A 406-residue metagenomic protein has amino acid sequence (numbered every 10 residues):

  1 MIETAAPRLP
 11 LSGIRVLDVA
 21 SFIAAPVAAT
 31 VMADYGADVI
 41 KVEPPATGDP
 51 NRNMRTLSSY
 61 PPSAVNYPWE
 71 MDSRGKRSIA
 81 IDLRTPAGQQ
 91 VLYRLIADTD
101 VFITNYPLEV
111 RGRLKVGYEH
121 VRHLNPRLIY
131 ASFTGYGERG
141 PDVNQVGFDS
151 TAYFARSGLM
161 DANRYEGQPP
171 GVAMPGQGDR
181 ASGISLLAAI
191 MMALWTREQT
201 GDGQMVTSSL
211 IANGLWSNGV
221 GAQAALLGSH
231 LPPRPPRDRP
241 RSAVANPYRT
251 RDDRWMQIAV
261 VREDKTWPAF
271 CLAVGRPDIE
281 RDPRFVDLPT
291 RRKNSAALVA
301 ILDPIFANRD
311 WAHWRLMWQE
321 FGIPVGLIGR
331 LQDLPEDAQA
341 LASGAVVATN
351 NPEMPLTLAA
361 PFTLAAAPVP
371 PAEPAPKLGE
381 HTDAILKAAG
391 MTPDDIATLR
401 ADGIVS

Functional and structural regions predicted by a protein language model:
M1-Q199, R234, T349, K377 (+1 more regions): N-terminal helix-loop segment corresponding to the beta1-alpha1 unit of nucleotide/adenylate-binding folds
V39-V42, Q319-D333, T392-A397: Short, well-structured beta-strand/strand-turn elements
A46, G135-G137, L210-L215, D252 (+2 more regions): Glycine-rich beta-alpha junction loops
R156, G183-G203, W216, V220-L227 (+1 more regions): Oxidoreductase and adenylate-handling cofactor-binding alpha/beta cores
G171-A181, G203-M205, P235-A245, M256-Q257 (+2 more regions): A short glycine-threonine-serine/GTX helix/turn-capping micro-motif
G176-M191, L210-N218, R262, T266: Mid-domain beta-loop-alpha active-site segment that forms a flexible, acidic cofactor/metal-binding surface
V244-F321, V325: Aromatic-enriched alpha-helical interface/lid elements that frame and gate functional surfaces
E320-A372: A glycine-rich dinucleotide-binding beta-alpha-beta segment and adjacent secondary-structure elements that constitute
